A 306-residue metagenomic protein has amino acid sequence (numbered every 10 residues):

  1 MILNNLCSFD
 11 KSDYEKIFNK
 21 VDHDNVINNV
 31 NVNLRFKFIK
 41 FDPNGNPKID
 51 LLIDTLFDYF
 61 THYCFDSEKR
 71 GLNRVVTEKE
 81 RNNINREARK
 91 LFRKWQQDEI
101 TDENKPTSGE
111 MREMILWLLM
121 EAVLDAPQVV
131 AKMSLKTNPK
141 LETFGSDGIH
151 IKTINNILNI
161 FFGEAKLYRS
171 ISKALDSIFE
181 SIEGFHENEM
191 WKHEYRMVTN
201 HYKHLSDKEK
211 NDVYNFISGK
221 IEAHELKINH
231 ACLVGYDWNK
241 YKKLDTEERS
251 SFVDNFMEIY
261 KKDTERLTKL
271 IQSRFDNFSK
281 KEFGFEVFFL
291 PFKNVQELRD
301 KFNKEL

Functional and structural regions predicted by a protein language model:
I2-E87: A structured, charge-rich N-terminal accessory region that forms the first stable segment of a protein and links
K90-I115: A short, highly charged nucleic-acid-interacting micro-segment common to nuclease and nuclease-linked defense proteins
M114-V123: Amphipathic alpha-helical segments that form well-ordered structural scaffolds and often line/cohere around active
M120, D147-H150, N159-L167: Conserved catalytic cores of phosphodiester-cleaving nucleases, focusing on short active-site segments
L124-K140: A short acidic/basic microdomain associated with nuclease active sites
L141-G145: A short, glycine/Asx- and small/polar-enriched loop/turn that sits immediately N-terminal to a beta-strand
D176-E258: Acidic, metal/cofactor-coordinating or nucleic-acid-engaging core segments within structured domains
E247-L306: Extended, charged low-complexity segments that frequently continue into or abut oligomerization scaffolds
